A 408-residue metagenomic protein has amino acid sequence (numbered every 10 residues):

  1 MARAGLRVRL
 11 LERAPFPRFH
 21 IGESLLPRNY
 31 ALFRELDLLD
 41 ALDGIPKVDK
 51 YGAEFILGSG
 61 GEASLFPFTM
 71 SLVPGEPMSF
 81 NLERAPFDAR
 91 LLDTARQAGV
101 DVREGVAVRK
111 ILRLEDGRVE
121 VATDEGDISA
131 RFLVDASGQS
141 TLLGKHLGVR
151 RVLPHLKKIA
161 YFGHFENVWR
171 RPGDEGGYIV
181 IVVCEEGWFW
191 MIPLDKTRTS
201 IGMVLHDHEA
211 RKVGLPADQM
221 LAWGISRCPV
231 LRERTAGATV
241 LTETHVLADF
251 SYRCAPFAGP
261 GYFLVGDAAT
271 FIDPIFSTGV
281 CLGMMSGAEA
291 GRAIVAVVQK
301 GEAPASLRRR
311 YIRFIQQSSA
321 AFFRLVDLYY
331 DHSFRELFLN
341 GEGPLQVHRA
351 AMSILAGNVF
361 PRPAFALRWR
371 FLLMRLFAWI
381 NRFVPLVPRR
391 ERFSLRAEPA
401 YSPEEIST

Functional and structural regions predicted by a protein language model:
A2-I21: Glycine-rich FAD pyrophosphate-binding loop
R18-G60: N-terminal FAD cofactor-binding segment of flavoenzymes
D49-Y51, S59, L112-V119, A258-P260: A short, glycine/Asx- and small/polar-enriched loop/turn that sits immediately N-terminal to a beta-strand
E62-L82, E120, G202-H208: Helix-loop-beta segment of a Rossmann-like dinucleotide-binding subdomain
S71-D93, L142, A210-P216: Short beta-strand to alpha-helix junction loop
T94-A236: Predominantly flavin-linked oxidoreductase catalytic cores and closely associated redox partners
R211-A293, Q299, A305-R310: FAD/FMN-dependent oxidoreductases across multiple families
R292-T408: C-terminal helical "tail/cap" subdomain of flavin- and related membrane-associated enzymes
